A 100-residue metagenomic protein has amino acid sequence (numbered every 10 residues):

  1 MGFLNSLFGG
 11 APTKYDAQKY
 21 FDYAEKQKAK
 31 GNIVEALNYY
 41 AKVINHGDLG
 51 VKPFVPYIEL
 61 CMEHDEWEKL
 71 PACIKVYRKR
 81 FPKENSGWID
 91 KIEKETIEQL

Functional and structural regions predicted by a protein language model:
G2-K19: TPR-adjacent "capping" and linker segments in tetratricopeptide-repeat scaffold/adaptor proteins
D16, Y23, P56-Y57: Structural register within alpha-helical repeat arrays
Q18, K52, S86-W88: Start-of-helix register in tetratricopeptide repeats
